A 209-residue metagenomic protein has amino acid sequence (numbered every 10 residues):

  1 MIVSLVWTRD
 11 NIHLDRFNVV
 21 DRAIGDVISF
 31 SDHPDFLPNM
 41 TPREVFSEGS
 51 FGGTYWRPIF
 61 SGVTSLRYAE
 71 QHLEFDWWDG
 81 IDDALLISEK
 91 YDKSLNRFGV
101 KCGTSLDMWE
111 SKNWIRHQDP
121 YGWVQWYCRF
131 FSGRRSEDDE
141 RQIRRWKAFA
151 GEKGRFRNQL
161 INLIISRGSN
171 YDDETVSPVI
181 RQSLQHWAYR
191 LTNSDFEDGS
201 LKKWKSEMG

Functional and structural regions predicted by a protein language model:
I2-Q118, R134, G154-V179: Compositionally biased, intrinsically disordered low-complexity regions enriched for acidic
E110-N113, C128, G133-G209: An intrinsically disordered, low-complexity acidic/polar region
